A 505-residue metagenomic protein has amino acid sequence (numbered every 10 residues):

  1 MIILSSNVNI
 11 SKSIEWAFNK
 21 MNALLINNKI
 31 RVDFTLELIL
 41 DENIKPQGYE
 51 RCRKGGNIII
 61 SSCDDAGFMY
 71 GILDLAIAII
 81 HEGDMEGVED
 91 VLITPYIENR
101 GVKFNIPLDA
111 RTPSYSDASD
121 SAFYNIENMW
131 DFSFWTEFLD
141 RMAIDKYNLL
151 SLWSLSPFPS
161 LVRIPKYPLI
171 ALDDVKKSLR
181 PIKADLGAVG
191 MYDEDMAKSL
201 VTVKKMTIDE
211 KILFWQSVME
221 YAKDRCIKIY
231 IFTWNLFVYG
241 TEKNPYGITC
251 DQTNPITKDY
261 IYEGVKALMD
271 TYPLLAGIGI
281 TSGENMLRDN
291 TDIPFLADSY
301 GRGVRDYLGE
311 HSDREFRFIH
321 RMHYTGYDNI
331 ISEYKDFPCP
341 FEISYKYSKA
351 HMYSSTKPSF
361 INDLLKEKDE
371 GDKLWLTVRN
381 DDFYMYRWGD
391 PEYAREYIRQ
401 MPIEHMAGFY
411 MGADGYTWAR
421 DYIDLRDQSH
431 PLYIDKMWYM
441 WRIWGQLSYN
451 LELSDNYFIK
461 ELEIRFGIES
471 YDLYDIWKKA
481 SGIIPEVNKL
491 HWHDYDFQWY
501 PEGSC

Functional and structural regions predicted by a protein language model:
I2-K20, L24, I44-Q252, P273-L274 (+3 more regions): Feature activates predominantly on carbohydrate-active enzymes
I26-I39: Short acidic low-complexity segments
I30-V32, E310-H311, H491: Surface-exposed helix-capping loop/turn segments at secondary-structure junctions
I80, N105, N125-I126, N148 (+7 more regions): Catalytic-core regions of glycoside hydrolase
M142, W153-S154, N254, I468 (+2 more regions): Extracytoplasmic/secretory soluble proteins
K478-C505: Acidic/aromatic/glycine-rich contiguous surface patches that form carbohydrate-binding/processing clefts and analogous
